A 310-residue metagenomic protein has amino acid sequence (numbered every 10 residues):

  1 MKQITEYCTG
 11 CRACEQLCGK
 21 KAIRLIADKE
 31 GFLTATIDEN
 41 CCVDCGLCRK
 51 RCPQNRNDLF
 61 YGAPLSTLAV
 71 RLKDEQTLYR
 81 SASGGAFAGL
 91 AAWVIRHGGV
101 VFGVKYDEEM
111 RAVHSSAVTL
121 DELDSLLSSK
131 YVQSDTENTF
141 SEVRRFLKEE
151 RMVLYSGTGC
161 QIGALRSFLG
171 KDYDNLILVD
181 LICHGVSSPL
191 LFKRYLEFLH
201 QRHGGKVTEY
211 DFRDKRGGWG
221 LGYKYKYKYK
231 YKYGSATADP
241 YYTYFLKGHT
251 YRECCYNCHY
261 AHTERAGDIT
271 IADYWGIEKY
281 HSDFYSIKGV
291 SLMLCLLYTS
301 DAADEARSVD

Functional and structural regions predicted by a protein language model:
M1-T5, T36-N40, T237-L246: Short, intrinsically disordered, charge-biased short linear motifs at domain edges
K2-Y7, A13-T36, G46-A63, D268-I269: Iron-sulfur cluster-binding cysteine motifs and their immediate structural context in ferredoxin-like electron-transfer
N40-E149: Flanking helices and flexible, charged tails adjoining ferredoxin-like Fe-S electron-transfer domains in multi-subunit
S83-G85, E108, Y155-L165, G185-S187: Gly/Ser/Thr-rich loops at beta-strand to alpha-helix junctions that form or flank small-molecule/cofactor-binding
K171-L181: A short alpha->loop->secondary-structure connector
V179-Y195: Short, flexible loop segments at boundaries between secondary-structure elements
L199-L297: A conserved active-site cap/scaffold subdomain adjacent to cofactor or substrate pockets
Y298-A306: Conserved small/polar residues in nucleotide/adenosyl-binding loops
